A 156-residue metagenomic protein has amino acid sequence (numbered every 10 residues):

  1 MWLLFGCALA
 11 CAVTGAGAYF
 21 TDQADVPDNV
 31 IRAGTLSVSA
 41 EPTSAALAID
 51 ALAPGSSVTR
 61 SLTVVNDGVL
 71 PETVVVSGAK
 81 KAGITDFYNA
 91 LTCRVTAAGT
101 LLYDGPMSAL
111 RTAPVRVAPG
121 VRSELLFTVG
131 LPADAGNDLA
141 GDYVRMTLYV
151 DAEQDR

Functional and structural regions predicted by a protein language model:
M1-P54, E153-R156: Short, polar/proline-rich extracytoplasmic segments that appear immediately after membrane translocation
W2-L4, A8-G15, Y19-Q23, P54-G99: Surface-exposed interaction patch
A18, C93, P114-V115, F127-G130 (+1 more regions): Hydrophobic/basic alpha-helical segments enriched in Actinobacteria
D22, Y103-D104, E124: A sequence-level detector of short linear motifs
V26, A33, Y88-A90, G141-T147: Short edge beta-strand segments in beta-sheet-rich domains
S39-S44, T85-R111: Short beta-strand and strand-turn-strand segments in soluble, beta-rich domains
L47-A51, R111-V117: Beta-strand-rich interaction surfaces with strong enrichment in secreted/lumenal proteins
S61-G78, P119-R156: C-terminal, structured domain-capping segment
